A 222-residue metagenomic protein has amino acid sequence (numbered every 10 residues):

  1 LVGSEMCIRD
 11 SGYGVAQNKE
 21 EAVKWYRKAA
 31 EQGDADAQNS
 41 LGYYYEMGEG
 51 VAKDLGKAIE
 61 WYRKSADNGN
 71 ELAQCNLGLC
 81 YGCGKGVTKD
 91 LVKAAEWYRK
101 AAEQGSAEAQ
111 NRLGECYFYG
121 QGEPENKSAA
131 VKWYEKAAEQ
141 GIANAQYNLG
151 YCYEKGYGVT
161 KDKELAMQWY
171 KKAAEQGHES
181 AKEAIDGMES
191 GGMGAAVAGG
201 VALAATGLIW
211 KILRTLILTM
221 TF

Functional and structural regions predicted by a protein language model:
L1-I8: Short, small-residue-biased leader/transition segments that mark boundaries at the very start of proteins
S11-Y13, E31-D34, M47-E49, D54 (+9 more regions): Short helix-capping/linker turns of helical repeat alpha-solenoids
Y98, K161-E179, D186: TPR/TPR-like (Sel1-like) alpha-helical repeat modules
D186-L216: Membrane-penetrating hydrophobic segments
